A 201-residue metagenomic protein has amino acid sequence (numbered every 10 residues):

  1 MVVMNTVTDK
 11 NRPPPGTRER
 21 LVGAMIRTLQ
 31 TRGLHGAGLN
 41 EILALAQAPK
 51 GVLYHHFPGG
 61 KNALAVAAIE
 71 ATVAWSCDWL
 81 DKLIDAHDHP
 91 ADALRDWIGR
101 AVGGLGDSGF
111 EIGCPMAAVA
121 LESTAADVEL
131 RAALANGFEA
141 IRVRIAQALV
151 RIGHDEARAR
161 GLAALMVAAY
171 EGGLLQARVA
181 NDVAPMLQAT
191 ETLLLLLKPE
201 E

Functional and structural regions predicted by a protein language model:
M1-G16, E201: N-terminal intrinsically disordered/low-complexity leader segments
R20, T28-A67: Helix-turn-helix
D81-E111, L162-M166: Hydrophobic alpha-helical connector segments
H87, A126-V128, F138-A163, P199-E201: Hydrophobic alpha-helical bundle segments that form small-molecule/ligand-binding pockets
D92, A132-A133, R151-L165, N181-A184: All-alpha amphipathic helical-bundle segments outside canonical DNA-binding/catalytic cores that form hydrophobic
D92-L94, D107-A132: Amphipathic alpha-helical segments used for helix-helix packing
G104-D107, Q147, V167-A184, L196-E201: Amphipathic C-terminal alpha-helical segment
A117, E156-Q176, Q188, T192-L195: Hydrophobic alpha-helical segments that form the core of small-molecule binding pockets and/or dimer interfaces
